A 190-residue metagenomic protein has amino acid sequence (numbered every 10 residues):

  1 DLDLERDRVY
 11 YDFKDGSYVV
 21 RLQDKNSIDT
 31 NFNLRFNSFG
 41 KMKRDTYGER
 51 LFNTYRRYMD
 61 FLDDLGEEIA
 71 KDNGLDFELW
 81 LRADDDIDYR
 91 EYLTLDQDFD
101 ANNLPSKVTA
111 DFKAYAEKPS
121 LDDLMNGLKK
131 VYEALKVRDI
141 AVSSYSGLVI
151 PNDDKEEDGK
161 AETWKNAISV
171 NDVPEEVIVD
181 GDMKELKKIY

Functional and structural regions predicted by a protein language model:
D1, L121-V142: Short, non-transmembrane amphipathic alpha-helical segments
D1-E5, A70-F77, V137-V142: Short secondary-structure junctions
D3-L34: Exposed beta-strand-loop-beta-strand "reactive/processing" segments of non-cytosolic proteins
D7, Q23, R35-N37, D45 (+2 more regions): A structural detector for beta-sheet-dominated domains
D24-N26, F36-G40, D85, A116: A mature extracytoplasmic/lumenal domain signature
T30-N53: A short, surface-exposed beta-strand/turn
T46-G127: Non-cytosolic head/periplasmic domains of membrane-anchored proteins
A141-Y190: Extracytoplasmic/luminal low-complexity segments enriched in Pro/Gly and acidic/polar residues that act as flexible
